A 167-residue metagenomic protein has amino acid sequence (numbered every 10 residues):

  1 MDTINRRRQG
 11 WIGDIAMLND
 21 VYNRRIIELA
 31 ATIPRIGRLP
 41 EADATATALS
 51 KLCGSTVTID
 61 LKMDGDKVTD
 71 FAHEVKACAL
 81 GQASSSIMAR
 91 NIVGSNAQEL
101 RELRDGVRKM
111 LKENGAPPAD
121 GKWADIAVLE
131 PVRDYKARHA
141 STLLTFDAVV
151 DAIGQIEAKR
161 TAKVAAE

Functional and structural regions predicted by a protein language model:
I4-G37, S95-E167: C-terminal binding/interaction regions
A16, T47, E74-C78, R90-V93: Short, surface-exposed loop/turn motifs that are enriched in glycine and acidic residues and include a nearby proline
L29-V75: Structured beta-strand/loop patches that form or line metal/cofactor-binding pockets in enzymes
A46, D70-A77, V128-R138: A short glycine/serine-rich beta->alpha loop
C78-L80, K122: A short glycine/small-residue-enriched secondary-structure motif
L80-S85, S141-L144: Catalytic-loop motifs flanking and including active-site residues across diverse enzymes
S84-N96: Alpha-helical support elements that line or immediately flank enzyme active sites and cofactor-binding pockets
